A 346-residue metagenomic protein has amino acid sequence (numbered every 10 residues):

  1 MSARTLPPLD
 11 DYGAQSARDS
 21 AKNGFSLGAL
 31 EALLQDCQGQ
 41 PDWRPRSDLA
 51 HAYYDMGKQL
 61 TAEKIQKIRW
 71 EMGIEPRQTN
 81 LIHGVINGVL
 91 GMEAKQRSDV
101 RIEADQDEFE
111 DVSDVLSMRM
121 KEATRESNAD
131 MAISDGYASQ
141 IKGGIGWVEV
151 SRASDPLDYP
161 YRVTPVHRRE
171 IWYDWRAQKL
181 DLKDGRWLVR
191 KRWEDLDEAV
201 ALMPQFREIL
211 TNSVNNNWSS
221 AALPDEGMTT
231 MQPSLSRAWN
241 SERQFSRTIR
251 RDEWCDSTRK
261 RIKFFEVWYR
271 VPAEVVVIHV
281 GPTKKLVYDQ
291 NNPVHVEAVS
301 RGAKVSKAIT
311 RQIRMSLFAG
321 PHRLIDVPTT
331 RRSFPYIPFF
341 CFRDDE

Functional and structural regions predicted by a protein language model:
M1-R311, H322-T330: Extended, helix-rich architectural segments
L317-A319: Hydrophobic/aromatic interaction determinants used to assemble and anchor large protein complexes
F334: Internal mixed-charge
I337-E346: Short, intrinsically disordered, charge-balanced linker/junction segments flanking boundaries in proteins
